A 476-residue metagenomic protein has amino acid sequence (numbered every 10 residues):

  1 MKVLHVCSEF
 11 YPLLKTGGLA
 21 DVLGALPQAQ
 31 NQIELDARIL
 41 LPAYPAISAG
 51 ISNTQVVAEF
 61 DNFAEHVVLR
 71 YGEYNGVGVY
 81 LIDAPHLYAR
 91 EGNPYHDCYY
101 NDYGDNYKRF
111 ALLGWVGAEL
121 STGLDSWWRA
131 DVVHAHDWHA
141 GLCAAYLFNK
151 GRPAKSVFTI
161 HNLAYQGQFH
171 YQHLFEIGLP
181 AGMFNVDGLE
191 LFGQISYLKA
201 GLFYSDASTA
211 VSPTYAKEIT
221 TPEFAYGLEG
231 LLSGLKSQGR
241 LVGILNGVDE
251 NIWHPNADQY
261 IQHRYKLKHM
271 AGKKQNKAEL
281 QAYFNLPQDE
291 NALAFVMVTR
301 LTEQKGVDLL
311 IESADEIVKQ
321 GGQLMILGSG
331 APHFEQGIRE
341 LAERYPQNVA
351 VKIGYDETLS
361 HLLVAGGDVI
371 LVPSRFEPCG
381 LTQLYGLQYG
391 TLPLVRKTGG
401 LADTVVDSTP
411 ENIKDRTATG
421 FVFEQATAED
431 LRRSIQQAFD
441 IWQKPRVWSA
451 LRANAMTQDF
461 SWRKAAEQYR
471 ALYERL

Functional and structural regions predicted by a protein language model:
M1-L476: Catalytic cores of nucleotide-sugar-dependent glycosyltransferases that transfer UDP/GDP/TDP-activated
